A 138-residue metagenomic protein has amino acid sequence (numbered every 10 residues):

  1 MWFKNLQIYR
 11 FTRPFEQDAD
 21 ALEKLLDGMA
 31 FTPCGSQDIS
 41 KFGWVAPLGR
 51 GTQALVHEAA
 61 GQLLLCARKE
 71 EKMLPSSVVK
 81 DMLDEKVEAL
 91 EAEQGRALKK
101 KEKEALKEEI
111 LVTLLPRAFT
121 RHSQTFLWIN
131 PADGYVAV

Functional and structural regions predicted by a protein language model:
M1-L22: N-terminal alpha-helical "arm" segments
M1-W2, E58, I129-P131: Short, flexible turn/loop "capping" segments at secondary-structure junctions
Q7-Y9, L64-C66, G134-V138: Short cationic amphipathic helices and targeting signals
P14-E16, E70-K72, A132: Generic structural motif
D20-G51, A59-F126: Surface-exposed, low-hydrophobicity interaction/linker segments
S123-A137: Internal, conserved structured core segments that host functional sites
